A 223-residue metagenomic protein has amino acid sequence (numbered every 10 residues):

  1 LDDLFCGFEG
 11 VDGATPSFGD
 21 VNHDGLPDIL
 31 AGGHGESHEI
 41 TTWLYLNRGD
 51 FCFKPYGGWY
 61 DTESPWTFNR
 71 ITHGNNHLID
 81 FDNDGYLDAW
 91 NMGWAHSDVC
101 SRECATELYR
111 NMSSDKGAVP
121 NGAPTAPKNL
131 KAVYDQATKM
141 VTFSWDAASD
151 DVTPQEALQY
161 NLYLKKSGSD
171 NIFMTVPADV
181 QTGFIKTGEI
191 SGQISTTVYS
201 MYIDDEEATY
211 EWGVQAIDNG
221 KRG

Functional and structural regions predicted by a protein language model:
L1-V11, Y45-I71, R110-K131, F173-T187: Blade-edge motifs of beta-propeller repeat domains
G13-V21, H73-N83: Beta-propeller blade termini
G25-I29, G85-N91: Glycine-aliphatic tripeptides that mark coil-to-beta-strand junctions in extracellular and membrane proteins
H34-H38, A95-V99, D151: Short glycine/acidic-enriched loop and turn motifs that connect beta-strands
T42, T106, Q159-L162: Short beta-strand elements bearing conserved aromatic residues within extracellular beta-rich modules
S114-P154: Pro/Thr/Ser/Gly-rich low-complexity, intrinsically disordered linker/stalk tracts
A157-D205: Recognizes extended acidic, P/S/T-rich segments that occur within or adjacent to Ig-like beta-sandwich modules
Y202-G223: Beta-strand-rich modules
